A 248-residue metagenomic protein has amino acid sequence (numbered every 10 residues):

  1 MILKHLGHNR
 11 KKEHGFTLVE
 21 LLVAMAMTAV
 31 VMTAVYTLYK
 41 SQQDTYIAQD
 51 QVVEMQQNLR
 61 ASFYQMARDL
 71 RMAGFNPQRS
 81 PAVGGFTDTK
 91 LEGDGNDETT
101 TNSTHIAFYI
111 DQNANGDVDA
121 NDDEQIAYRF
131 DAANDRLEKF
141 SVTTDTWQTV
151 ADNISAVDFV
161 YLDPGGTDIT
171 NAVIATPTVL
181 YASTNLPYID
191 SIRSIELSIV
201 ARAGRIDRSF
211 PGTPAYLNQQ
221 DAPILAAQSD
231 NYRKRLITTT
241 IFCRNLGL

Functional and structural regions predicted by a protein language model:
M1-F16: N-terminal leader/signal peptides at the extreme start of proteins
F16-V19, I106, I126, D135 (+2 more regions): Residue-level detector of short, conserved catalytic/binding motifs and their immediate flanks
V19-K40: Alpha-helical hydrophobic helix detector
L22, M66, L197: Conserved S/T- and glycine-rich ATP-binding loop of Class I adenylate-forming
A34-D152, D163, C243: Extracytoplasmic beta-strand-rich oligomerization domains located immediately C-terminal to a leader/signal peptide
W147-L248: Short linear sequence signals and composition-biased patches located at protein termini or domain-edge surfaces
